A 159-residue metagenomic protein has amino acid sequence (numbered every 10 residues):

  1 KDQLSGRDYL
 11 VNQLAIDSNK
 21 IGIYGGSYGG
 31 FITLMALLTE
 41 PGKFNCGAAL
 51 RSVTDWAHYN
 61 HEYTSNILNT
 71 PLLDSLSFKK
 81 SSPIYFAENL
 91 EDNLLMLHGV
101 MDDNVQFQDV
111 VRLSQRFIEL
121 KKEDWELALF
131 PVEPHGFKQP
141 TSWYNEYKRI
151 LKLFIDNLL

Functional and structural regions predicted by a protein language model:
K1-L159: Active-site-proximal cap/loop segments of hydrolase catalytic domains
